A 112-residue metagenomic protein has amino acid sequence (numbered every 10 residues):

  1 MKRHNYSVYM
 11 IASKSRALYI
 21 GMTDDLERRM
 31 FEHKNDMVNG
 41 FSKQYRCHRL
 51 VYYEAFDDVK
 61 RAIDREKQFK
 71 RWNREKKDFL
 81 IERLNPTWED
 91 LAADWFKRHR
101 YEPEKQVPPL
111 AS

Functional and structural regions predicted by a protein language model:
M1-V38, K43-R49, Y53, I63-K67 (+2 more regions): GIY-YIG nuclease catalytic motif and its immediate N-terminal context
Q68-L80: Short arginine-rich
